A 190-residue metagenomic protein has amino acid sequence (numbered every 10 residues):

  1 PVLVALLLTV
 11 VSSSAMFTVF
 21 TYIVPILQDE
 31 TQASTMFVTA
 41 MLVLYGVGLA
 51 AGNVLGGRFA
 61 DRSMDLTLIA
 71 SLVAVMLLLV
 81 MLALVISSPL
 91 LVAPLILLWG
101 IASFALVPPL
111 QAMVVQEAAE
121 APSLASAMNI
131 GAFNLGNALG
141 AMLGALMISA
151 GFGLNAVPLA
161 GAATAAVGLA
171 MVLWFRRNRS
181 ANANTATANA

Functional and structural regions predicted by a protein language model:
V2-A15, A93-I101: Pair of pore-lining "gating" transmembrane helices in MFS-fold secondary transporters
T9, V43-V47, N134-L139: Short hydrophobic/small-residue motifs within alpha-helical transmembrane segments of multi-pass transporter-like
T21-M36: Short amphipathic helix-loop junctions that connect adjacent transmembrane helices in Major Facilitator Superfamily/SLC
A51-M64, I148-S149: Helix-to-loop junctions at the C-terminal end of transmembrane segments in multipass secondary transporters
M64-L110: C-terminal transmembrane helical hairpin of 12-TM major facilitator-type secondary transporters
M113-L124: Paired intracellular helix-loop junctions of major facilitator superfamily
L146-A165: A membrane-interface helix-boundary motif in multi-pass transporters
A162-A190: Multi-pass alpha-helical transporter architecture, strongest for 12-TM Major Facilitator/SLC carriers used
